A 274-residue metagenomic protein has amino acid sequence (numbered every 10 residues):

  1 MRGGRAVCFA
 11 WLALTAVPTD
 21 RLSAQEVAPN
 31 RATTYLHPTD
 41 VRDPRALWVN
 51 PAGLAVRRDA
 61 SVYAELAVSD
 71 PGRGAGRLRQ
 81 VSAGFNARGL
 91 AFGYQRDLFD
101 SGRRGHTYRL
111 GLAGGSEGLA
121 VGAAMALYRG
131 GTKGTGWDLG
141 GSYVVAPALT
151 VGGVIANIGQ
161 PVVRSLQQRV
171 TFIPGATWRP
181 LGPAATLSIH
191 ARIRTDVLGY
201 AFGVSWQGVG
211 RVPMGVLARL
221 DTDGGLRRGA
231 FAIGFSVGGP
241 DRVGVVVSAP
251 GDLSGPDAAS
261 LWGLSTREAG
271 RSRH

Functional and structural regions predicted by a protein language model:
M1-N30, S254-A258, T266-H274: Cleavable N-terminal export/targeting peptides
R21-R88, A259, T266: N-terminal, post-signal peptide beta-strand-biased segments of exported outer-membrane/organellar beta-barrel and other
V27-N30, A91-G182, L187-A191, H274: Outer-membrane pore/translocation modules
A32, H37-D40, E65-S69, Q95-F99 (+5 more regions): Outer-membrane beta-barrel pore domains and translocons
D43, R73-R77, G102-R104, G131-K133 (+3 more regions): Short sequence motifs at beta-strands and strand-loop junctions characteristic of Gram-negative outer-membrane
W48, Q80-S82, T107-G111, D138-G140 (+4 more regions): Membrane-embedded beta-strand positions in outer-membrane beta-barrel channels/transporters
R57-S61, A87-G89, G114-A120, A146-A148 (+3 more regions): Strand-connecting loop/turn motifs
G152, V162-H274: Outer membrane beta-barrel transmembrane domains
